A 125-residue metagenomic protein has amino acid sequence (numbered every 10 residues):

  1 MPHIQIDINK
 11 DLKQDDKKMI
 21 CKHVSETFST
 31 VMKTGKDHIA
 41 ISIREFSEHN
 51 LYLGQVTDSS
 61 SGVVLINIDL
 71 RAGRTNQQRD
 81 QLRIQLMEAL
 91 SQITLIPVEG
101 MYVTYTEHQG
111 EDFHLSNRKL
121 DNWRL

Functional and structural regions predicted by a protein language model:
M1-L125: Interaction-mediating elements
